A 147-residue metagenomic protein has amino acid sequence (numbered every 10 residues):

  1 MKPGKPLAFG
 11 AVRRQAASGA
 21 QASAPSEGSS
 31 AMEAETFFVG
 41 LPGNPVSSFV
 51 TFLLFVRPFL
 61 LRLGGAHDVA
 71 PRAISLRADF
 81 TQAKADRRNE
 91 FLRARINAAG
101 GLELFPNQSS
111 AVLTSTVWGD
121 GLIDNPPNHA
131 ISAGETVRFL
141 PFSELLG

Functional and structural regions predicted by a protein language model:
M1-G147: Flexible glycine/proline-rich
